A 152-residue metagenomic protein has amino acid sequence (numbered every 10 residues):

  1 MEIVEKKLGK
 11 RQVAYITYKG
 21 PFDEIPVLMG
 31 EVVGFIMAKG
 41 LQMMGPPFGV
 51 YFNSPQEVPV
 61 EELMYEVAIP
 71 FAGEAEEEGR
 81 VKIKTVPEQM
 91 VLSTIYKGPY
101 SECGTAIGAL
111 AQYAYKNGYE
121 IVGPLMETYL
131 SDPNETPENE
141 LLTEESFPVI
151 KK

Functional and structural regions predicted by a protein language model:
M1-K152: A solvent-exposed interaction/effector surface
